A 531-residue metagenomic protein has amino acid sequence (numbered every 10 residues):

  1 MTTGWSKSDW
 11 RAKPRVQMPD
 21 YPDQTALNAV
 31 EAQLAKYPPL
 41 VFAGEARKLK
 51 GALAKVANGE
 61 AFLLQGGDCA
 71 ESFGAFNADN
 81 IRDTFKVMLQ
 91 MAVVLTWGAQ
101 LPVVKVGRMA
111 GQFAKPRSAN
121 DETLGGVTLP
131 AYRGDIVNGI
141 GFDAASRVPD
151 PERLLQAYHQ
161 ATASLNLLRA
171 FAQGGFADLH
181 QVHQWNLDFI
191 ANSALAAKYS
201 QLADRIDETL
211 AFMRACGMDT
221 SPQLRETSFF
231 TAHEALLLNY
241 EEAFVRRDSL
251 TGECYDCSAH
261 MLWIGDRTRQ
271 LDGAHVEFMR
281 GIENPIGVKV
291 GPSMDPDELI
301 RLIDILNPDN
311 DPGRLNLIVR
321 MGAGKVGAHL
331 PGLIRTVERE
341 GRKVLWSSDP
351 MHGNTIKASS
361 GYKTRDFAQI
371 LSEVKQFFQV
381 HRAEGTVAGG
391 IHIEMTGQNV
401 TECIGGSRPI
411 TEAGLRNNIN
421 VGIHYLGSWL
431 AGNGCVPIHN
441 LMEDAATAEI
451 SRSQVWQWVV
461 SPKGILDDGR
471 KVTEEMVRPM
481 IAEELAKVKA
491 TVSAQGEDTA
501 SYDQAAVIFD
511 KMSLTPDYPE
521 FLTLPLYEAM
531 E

Functional and structural regions predicted by a protein language model:
T2-A57, A61-M88, V104, I136-G139 (+2 more regions): Flexible, glycine-rich loop/tail regions that form catalytic "lids" or insertion modules at the edges of active sites
E45-V56, M88-M91, I264-M279, D295-P308 (+3 more regions): Structured alpha-helical segments in the cores of large, soluble enzyme domains
A70-E71, A75-G322, R365, G390-G397 (+4 more regions): Active-site-facing alpha/beta catalytic cores
M88-T96, Y158-A172, E283, L306 (+8 more regions): Structural signal for hydrophobic packing residues in well-ordered secondary-structure cores of soluble enzyme domains
K115-A119, G327-I334, I356-F367, N399-G405 (+2 more regions): Short glycine/threonine-rich loop-to-helix capping motif typified by GTGT followed within a few residues by an Asp-Pro
V288, D349, L524: Conserved, mostly hydrophobic/aromatic
L299, P308, R314-I318, A323-L345 (+4 more regions): Non-transmembrane, aqueous-exposed alpha-helical and coiled segments at domain scale
A328, K343-S348, I356-A358, N433-C435 (+2 more regions): Extended hydrophobic-aromatic, low-complexity segments
